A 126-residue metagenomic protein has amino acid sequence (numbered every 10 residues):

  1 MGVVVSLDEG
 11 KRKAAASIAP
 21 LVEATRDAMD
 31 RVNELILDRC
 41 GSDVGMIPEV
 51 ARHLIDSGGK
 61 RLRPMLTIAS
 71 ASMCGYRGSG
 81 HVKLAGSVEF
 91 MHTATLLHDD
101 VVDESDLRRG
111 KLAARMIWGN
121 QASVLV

Functional and structural regions predicted by a protein language model:
M1-V4, W118: Acidic, low-complexity proline/glycine-rich segments
A14: ATP/NTP phosphate-donor binding region
P20-V126: Mg2+-dependent prenyl diphosphate-binding active-site environment of isoprenoid biosynthetic enzymes
